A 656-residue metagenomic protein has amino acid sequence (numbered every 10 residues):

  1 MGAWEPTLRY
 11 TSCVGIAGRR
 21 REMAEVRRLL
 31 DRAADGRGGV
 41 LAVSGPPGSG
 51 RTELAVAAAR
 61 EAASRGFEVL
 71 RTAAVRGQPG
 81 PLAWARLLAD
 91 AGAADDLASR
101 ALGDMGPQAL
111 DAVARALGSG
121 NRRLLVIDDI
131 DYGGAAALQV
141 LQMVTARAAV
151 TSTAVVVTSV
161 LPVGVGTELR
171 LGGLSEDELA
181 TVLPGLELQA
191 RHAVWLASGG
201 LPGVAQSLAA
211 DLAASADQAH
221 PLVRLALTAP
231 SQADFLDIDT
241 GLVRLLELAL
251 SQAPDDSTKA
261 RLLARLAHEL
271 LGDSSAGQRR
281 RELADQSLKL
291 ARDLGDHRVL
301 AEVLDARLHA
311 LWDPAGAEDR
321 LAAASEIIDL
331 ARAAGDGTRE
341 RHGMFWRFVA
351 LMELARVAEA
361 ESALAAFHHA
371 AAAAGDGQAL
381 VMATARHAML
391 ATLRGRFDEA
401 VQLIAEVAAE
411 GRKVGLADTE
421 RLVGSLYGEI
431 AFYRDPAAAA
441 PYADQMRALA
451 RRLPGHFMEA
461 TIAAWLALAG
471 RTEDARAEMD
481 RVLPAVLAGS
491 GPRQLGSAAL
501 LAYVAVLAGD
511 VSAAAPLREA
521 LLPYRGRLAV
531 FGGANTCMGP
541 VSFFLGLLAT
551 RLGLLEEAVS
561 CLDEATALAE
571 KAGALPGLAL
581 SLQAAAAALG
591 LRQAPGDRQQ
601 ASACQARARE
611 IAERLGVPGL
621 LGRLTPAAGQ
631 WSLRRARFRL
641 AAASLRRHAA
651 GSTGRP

Functional and structural regions predicted by a protein language model:
G2-L8, P202, L495-L547, R551 (+1 more regions): C-terminal non-catalytic interaction modules
P6-T7, L54-G120: Conserved phosphate-binding/catalytic loops and adjacent sensor/switch elements of nucleotide-binding enzymes, spanning
G15-L29, A109: N-terminal pre-P-loop "Q-motif" helix
G39-A55: Walker A/P-loop nucleotide-binding motif
E53, V75, Y132, R147 (+13 more regions): Inter-helical turn/loop elements of alpha-helical hairpins
A116-A137: Conserved P-loop NTPase "ATPase switch" module shared by AAA+ and STAND
Q142-A193, V204: Alpha-helical sensor/transducer elements of the RecA-like P-loop NTPase core
D237, L271-D285, D296-L500, V504-A513 (+1 more regions): Extended non-membrane alpha-helical scaffolds
